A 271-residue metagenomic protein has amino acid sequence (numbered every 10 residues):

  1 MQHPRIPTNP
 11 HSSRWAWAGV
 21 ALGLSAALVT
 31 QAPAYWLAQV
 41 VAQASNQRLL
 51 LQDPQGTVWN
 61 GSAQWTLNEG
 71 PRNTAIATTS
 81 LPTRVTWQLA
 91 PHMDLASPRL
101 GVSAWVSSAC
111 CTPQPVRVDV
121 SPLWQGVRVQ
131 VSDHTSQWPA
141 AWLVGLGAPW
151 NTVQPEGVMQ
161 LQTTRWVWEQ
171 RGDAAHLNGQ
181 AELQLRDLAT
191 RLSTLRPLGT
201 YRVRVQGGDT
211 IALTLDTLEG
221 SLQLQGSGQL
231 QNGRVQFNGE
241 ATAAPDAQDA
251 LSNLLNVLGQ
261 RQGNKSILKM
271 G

Functional and structural regions predicted by a protein language model:
Q2-W17, A38, A42-A44, S193-G271: Extended terminal
P10-P33: Hydrophobic membrane-insertion alpha-helices, especially the h-region of bacterial N-terminal signal peptides
A34-D53: Alpha-helical transmembrane signal-anchor/signal-peptide segments
L49-T152: N-terminal beta-strand/beta-hairpin edge segment
L67, S108, D187, E219 (+1 more regions): Transmembrane beta-strands of outer-membrane beta-barrel pores
T74-Q88, C110-D119, G145-W166, L195-R202 (+2 more regions): Amphipathic hydrophobic-ligand
V118-W166, G207-L213, T242-G271: Extended amphipathic, helix-rich lipid-handling scaffolds
V167-I211: Short helix-loop boundary/capping segments
